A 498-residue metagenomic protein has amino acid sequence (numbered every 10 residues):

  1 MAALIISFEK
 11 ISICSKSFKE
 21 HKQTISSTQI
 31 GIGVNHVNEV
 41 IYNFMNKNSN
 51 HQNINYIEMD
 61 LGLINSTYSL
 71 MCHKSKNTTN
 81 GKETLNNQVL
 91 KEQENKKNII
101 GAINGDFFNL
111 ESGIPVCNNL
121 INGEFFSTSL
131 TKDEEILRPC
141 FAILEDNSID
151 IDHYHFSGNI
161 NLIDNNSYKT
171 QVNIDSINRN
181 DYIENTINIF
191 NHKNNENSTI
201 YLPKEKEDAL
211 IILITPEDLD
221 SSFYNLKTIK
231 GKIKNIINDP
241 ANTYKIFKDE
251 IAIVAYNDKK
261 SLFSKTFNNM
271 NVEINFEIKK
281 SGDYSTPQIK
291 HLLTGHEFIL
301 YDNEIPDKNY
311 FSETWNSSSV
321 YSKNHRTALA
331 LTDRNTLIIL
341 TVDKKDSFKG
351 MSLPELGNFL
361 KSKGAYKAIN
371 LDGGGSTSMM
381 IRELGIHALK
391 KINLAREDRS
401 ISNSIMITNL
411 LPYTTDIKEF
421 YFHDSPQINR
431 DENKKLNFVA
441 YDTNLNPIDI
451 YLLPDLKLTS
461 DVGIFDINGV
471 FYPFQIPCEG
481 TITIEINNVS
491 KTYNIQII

Functional and structural regions predicted by a protein language model:
S7-A255, L262: Zymogen propeptides
L110-E135, P139-I143, L292, I299-A365 (+1 more regions): Conserved, well-ordered active-site substructure
G113, E277-K290: Short, Lys/Arg- and Gly-enriched loop/turn segments at beta-strand edges
T266-E273: Loop/turn positions that initiate beta-strands
M406-K435, S490-I498: Short S/T/G/P-enriched beta-strand
E432-N446, I482: Beta-strand-rich structural segments
T443-G463: Short flexible loop/turn segments that cap and initiate beta-strands
D466-T481: Extracellular/luminal low-complexity segments enriched in Ser/Thr/Pro
